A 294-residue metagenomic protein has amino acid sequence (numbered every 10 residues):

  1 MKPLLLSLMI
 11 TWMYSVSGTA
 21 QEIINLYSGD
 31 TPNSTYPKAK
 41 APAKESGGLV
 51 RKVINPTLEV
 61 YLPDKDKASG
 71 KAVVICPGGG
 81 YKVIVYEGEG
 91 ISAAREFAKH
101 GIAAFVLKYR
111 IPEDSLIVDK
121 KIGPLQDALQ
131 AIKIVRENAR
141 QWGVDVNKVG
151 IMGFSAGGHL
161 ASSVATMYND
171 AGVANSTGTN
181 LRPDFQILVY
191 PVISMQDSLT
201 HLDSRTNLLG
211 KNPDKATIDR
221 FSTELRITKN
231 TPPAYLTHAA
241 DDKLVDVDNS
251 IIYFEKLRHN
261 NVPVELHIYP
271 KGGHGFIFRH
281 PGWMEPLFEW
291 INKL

Functional and structural regions predicted by a protein language model:
M1-I23, L294: Bacterial Sec-dependent N-terminal signal peptides
Q21-K67: N-terminal cap/lid segment of alpha/beta-hydrolase-fold proteins
K44-E45, P191-R226, P232: Mobile cap/lid helix-loop segments that gate and shape the active-site cleft of serine hydrolases
S69-G78: Short beta-strand element of the alpha/beta-hydrolase
V85-Y86, G90-A93, L107-V146, F278 (+1 more regions): Catalytic nucleophile-loop/oxyanion-hole region of alpha/beta-hydrolase and closely related hydrolase-like folds
Q130-T200, I218-D219, T223: Primarily recognizes the serine-hydrolase "nucleophile elbow" in alpha/beta-hydrolase and SGNH/GDSL folds
Y235-H238, D242: Short beta-strand/loop motif that positions the catalytic acidic residue of the alpha/beta-hydrolase fold
V247-L294: C-terminal catalytic histidine-bearing segment of alpha/beta-hydrolase fold enzymes
